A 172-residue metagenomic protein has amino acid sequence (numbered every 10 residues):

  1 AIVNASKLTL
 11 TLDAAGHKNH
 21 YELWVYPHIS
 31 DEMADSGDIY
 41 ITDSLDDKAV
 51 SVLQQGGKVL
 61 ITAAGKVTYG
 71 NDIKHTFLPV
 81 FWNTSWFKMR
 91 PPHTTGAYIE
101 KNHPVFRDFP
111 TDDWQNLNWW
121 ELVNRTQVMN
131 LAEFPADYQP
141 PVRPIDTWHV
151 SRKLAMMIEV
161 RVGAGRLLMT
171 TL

Functional and structural regions predicted by a protein language model:
V3-A5, V67-Y69, N83-L172: Catalytic beta-strand/loop cores that center a nucleophilic Ser/Cys/Thr and support acyl-enzyme chemistry
V3-G16: Short, aromatic- and glycine-rich surface loops/edge beta-strands on solvent-exposed regions
L8-L10, Y21, I158: Hydrophobic residues positioned within well-ordered beta-strands of beta-sheet architectures
L12-A14, V25, V160, L172: Hydrophobic side chains in beta-strands
H17, L45, R152-L154: Residues that act as N-cap/strand-start positions at coil-to-secondary-structure junctions
H17-H28: Edge beta-strands of extracellular beta-sandwich domains
E32-M33: Extended alpha-helical scaffolding regions
S36-N83, R161-A164, T170: Short alpha-beta junction capping motif
